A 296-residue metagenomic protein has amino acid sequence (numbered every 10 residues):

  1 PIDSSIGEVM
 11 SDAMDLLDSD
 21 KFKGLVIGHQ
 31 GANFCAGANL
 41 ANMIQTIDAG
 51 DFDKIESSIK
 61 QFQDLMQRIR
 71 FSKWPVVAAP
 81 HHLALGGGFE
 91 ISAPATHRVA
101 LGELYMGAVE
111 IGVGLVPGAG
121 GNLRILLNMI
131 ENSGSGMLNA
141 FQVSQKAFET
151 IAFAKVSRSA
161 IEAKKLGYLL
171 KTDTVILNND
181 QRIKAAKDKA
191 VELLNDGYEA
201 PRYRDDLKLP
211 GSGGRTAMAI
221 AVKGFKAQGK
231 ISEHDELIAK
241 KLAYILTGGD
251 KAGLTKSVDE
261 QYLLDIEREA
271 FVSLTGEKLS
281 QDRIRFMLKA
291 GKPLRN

Functional and structural regions predicted by a protein language model:
P1-I2, N42-D53, A78-P80, K171 (+1 more regions): Glycine- and acidic
P1-V26, N132-K155, S159, K171 (+1 more regions): Intrinsically disordered, low-complexity segments enriched in small/flexible residues
D3-S4, D51-K60, E260: Short acidic-aromatic active-site loops that bind/stabilize oxyanions
I6, N39-M43, I91-P94, G114: Short, glycine/charged-enriched secondary-structure capping and boundary segments
G7-D53, Q63-A79, L101-Y105: A structural preference for short, pocket-lining loop segments at secondary-structure junctions
I27, N39, I91-S92, A163 (+1 more regions): Hydrophobic/aromatic residues within transmembrane alpha-helices of multi-pass small-molecule transporters
I55, I59, Q63, Q67-L207: Conserved catalytic cores of soluble enzyme domains, especially glycine-rich substrate-binding beta-alpha loops
